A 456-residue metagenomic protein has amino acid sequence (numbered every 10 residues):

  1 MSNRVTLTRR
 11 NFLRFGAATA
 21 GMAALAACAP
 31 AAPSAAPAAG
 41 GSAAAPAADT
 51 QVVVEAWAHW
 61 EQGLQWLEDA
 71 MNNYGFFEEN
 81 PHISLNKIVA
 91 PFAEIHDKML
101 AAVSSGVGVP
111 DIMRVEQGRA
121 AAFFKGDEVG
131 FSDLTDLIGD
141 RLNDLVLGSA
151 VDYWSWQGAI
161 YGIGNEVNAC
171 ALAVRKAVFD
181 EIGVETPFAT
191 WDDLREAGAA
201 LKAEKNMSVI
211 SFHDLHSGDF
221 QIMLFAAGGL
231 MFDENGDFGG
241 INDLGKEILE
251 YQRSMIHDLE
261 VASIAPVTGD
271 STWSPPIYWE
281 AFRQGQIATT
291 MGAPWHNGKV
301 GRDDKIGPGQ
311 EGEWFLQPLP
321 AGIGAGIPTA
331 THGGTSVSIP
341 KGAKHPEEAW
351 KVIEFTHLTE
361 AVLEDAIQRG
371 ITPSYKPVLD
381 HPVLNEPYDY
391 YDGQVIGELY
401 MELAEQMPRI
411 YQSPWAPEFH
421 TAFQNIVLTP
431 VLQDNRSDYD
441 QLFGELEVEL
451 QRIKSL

Functional and structural regions predicted by a protein language model:
S2-T8, F12-A122, D127-E128, D140-N143 (+8 more regions): Conserved N-terminal structural module of periplasmic/extracytoplasmic solute-binding proteins
A31-P33, W156-N165, C170, R195-E247 (+2 more regions): Extracytoplasmic/periplasmic solute-binding protein
G41-P46, E116-A169, R195, E311-P318 (+2 more regions): Hinge/lid segment of periplasmic solute-binding proteins
T50-V52, E79-S84, S104, I182 (+6 more regions): Extracytoplasmic/periplasmic substrate-recognition and gating elements
A70, E247-Y251, T335, K344-T356 (+2 more regions): Short amphipathic alpha-helical coupling segments at ligand-binding clamshell hinges and other catalytic/signaling
A101-A102, P110-M113, R141-V178, S208 (+2 more regions): A structural signal for short loop-to-beta-strand junctions that line the ligand-binding cleft of periplasmic/secreted
G198-A199, D237-S271, F315-L319: Glycine-centered hinge/linker elements that transmit conformational signals in sensory and ligand-binding systems
Q317-P318, I367-N425: Long, aromatic- and glycine/proline-rich binding clefts that accommodate carbohydrate-like moieties
